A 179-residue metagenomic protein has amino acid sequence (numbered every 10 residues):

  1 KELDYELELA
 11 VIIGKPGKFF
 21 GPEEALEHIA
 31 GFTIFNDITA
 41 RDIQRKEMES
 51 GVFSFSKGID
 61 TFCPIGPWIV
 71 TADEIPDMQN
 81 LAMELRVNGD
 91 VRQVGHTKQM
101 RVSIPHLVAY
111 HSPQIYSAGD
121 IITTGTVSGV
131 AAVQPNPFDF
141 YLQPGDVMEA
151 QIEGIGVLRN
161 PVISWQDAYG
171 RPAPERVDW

Functional and structural regions predicted by a protein language model:
K1-R41: Non-heme Fe(II) oxygenase catalytic core, chiefly the N-lobe of the double-stranded beta-helix
R41-W179: Catalytic-pocket segment enriched in acidic/His residues
